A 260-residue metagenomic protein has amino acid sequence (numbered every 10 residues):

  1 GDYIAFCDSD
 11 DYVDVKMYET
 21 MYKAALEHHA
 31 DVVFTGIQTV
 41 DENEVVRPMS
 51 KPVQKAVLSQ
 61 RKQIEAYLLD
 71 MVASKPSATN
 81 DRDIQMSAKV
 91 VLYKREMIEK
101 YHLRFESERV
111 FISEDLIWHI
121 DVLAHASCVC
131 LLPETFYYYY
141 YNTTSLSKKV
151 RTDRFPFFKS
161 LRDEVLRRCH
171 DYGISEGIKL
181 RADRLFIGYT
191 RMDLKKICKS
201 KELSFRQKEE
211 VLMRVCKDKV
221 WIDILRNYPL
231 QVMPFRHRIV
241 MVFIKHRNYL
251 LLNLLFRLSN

Functional and structural regions predicted by a protein language model:
I4: Short aromatic/hydrophobic "clamp" motif used to bind/position activated sugar donors
S9-C130, Y137-D153: Donor-binding/catalytic cores of nucleotide-activated saccharide and glycerol-phosphate transferases/polymerases
E27-A30, C198-N260: Membrane-interface aromatic/basic loop that binds lipid-linked glycans or pyrophosphate carriers, typified by
F105, R109, Y172-G177: Inter-helical turn/loop segments and adjacent helix faces that build the functional surface of alpha-helical bundle
E134-N142, K148-E176, M192-D223: Catalytic core of nucleotide-sugar-dependent glycosyltransferases
E176-R184: All-alpha amphipathic helical-bundle segments outside canonical DNA-binding/catalytic cores that form hydrophobic
D183-K195: Amphipathic alpha-helical repeat scaffolds of TPR domains
